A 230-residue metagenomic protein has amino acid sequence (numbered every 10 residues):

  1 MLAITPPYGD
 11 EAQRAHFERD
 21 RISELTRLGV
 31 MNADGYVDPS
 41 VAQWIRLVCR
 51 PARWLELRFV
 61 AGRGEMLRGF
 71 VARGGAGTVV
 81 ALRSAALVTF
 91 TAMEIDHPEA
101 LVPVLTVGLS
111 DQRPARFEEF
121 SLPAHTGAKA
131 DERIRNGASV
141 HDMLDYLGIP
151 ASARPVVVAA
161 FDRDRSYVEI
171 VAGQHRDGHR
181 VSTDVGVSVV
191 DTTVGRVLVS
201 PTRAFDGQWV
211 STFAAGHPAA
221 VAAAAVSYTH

Functional and structural regions predicted by a protein language model:
M1-T26, V30-C49: Short, amphipathic alpha-helical interface elements at domain boundaries that mediate macromolecular binding
N32-G77, A86-P98, V102: Accessory beta->alpha helical hairpin/"wing" motif in late/C-terminal subdomains of nucleic-acid enzymes
V60-R63, R73-G75, L82-A85, V190-V194 (+1 more regions): Short, flexible beta-strand-to-coil junctions
L82-D145: Surface-exposed beta-loop interaction hotspot
E132-T202: Hydrophobic protein-protein interaction segments
T229-H230: Conserved small/polar residues in nucleotide/adenosyl-binding loops
